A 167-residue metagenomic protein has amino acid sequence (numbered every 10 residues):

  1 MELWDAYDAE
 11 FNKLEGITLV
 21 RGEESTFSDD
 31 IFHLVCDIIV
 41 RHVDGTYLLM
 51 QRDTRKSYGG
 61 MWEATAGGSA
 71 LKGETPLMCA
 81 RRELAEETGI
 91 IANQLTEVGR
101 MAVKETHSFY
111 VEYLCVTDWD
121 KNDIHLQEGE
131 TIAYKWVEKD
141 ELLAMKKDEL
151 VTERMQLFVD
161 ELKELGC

Functional and structural regions predicted by a protein language model:
M1-D37, V43: Acidic, metal-coordinating catalytic segment for phosphate/diphosphate chemistry, firing primarily on the Nudix
E10, H42-G45, D53, V116-K121 (+1 more regions): Short loop segments at secondary-structure junctions
I17-T18, Q51, M101: Short hydrophobic alpha-helix segments
S25-I31, R100-Y110: Acidic pyrophosphate-coordinating catalytic loop
T26-F27, Y58-E63, K135: A short, polar/proline- and glycine-enriched secondary-structure boundary/capping micro-motif
V35-A66: A glycine-rich, hydrophobic loop/mini-helix early in the fold
L48-L49, T65-V98: The catalytic Nudix box helix
G60, K72, K104-W119, I124-C167: Nudix hydrolase/Nudix homology domain
